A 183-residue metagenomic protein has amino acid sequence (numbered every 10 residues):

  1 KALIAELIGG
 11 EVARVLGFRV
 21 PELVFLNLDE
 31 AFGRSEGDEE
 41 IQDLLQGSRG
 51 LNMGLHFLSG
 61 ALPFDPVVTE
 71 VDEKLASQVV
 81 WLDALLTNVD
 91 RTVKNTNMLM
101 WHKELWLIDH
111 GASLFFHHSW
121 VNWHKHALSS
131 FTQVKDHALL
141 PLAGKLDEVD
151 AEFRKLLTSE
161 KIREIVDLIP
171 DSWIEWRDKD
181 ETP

Functional and structural regions predicted by a protein language model:
K1-V67, A76-V79, D83-V89, T96 (+3 more regions): Conserved ATP-binding subdomain of kinase catalytic cores across diverse folds
W101-P183: C-terminal catalytic region of ATP-dependent kinase domains
